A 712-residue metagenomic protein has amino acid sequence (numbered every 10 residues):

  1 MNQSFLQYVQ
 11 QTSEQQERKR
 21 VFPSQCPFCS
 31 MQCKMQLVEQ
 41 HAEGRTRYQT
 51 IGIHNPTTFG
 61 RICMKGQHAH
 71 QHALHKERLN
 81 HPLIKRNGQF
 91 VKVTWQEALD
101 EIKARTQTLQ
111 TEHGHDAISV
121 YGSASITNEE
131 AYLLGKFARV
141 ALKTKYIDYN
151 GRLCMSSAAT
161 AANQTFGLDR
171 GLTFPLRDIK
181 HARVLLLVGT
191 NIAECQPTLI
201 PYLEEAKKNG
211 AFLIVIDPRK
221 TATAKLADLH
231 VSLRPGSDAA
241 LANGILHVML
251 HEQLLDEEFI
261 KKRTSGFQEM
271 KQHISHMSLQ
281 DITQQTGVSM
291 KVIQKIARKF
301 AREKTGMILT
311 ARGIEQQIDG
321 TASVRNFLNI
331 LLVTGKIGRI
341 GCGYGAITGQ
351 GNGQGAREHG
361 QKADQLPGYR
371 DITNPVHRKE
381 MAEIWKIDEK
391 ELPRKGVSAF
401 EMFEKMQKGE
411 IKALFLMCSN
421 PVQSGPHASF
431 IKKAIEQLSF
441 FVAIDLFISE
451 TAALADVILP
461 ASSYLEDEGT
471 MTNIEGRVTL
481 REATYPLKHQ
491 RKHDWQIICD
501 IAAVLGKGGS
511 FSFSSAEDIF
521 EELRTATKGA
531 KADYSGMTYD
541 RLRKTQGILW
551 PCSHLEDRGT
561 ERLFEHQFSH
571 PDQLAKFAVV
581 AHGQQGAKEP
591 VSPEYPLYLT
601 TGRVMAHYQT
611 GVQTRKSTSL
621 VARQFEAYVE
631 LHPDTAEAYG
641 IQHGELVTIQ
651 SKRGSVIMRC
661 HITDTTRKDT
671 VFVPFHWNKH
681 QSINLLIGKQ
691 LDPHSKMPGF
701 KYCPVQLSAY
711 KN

Functional and structural regions predicted by a protein language model:
M1-E252, K262, M270, D281 (+7 more regions): N-terminal export/assembly segments and adjacent metallocofactor-ligating motifs of anaerobic energy-metabolism
T12-E14, S24-Q25, M31-K34, F430-I431 (+4 more regions): Phosphate/diphosphate-binding loops
G88, L254-M290, P367-A382, I387-E391 (+5 more regions): N-terminal leader/propeptide and maturation segments of large enzyme subunits in energy/redox metabolism and hydrolases
I192-P201, N420-F430, G469-T472: Glycine/threonine-rich flexible loop motifs
R219-A222, F447-E482: Flexible glycine/proline-rich, aromatic-decorated loop/lid segments
Q285, K488, D494-I548, E594 (+3 more regions): Long, contiguous, secondary-structure-rich segments that constitute the structural scaffold of globular domains
A301-E404, E475, G509, L555-R558 (+2 more regions): A glycine-rich, hydrophobic/aromatic-adjacent loop/helix-cap motif
I347, Q354-A363, D518-S619: Long, low-complexity segments enriched in small/aliphatic residues
